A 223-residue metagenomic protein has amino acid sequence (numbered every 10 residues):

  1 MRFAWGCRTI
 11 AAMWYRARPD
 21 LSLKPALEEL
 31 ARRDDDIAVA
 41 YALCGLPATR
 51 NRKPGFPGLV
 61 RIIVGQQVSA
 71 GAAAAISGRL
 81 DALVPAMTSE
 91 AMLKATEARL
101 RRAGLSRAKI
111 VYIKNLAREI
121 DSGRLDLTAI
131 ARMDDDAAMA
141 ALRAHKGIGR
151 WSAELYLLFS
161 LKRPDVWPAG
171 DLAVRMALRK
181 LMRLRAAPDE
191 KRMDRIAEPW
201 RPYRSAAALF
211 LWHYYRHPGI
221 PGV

Functional and structural regions predicted by a protein language model:
F3-P47, D136, R150-V223: C-terminal accessory module of base-excision DNA glycosylases/AP lyases that mediates lesion recognition and DNA
D36, A40, V68-S69, A73-K146 (+1 more regions): Alpha-helical ds-nucleic-acid-binding substructure associated with the helix-hairpin-helix region of base-excision DNA
V39-P57, K94: Short secondary-structure junction/hinge motifs that connect adjacent elements
A48, A72, M92, L127-I130 (+2 more regions): Short, surface-exposed helix-loop/turn micro-motifs enriched in polar/charged residues
T49-P57, G104-A108, A197-S205: Structural motif
K53, P57, A70-A74, S89 (+5 more regions): Alpha-helix N-cap/helix-initiation sites
